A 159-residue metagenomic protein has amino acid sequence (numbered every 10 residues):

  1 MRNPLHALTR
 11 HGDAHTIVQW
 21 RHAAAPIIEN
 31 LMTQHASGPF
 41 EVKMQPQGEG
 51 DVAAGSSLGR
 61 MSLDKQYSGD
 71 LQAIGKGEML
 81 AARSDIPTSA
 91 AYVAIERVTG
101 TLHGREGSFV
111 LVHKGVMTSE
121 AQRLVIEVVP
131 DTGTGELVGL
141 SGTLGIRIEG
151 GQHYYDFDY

Functional and structural regions predicted by a protein language model:
L5, T16-Y159: Targeting-peptide/extracellular-domain and disordered-appendage signature
